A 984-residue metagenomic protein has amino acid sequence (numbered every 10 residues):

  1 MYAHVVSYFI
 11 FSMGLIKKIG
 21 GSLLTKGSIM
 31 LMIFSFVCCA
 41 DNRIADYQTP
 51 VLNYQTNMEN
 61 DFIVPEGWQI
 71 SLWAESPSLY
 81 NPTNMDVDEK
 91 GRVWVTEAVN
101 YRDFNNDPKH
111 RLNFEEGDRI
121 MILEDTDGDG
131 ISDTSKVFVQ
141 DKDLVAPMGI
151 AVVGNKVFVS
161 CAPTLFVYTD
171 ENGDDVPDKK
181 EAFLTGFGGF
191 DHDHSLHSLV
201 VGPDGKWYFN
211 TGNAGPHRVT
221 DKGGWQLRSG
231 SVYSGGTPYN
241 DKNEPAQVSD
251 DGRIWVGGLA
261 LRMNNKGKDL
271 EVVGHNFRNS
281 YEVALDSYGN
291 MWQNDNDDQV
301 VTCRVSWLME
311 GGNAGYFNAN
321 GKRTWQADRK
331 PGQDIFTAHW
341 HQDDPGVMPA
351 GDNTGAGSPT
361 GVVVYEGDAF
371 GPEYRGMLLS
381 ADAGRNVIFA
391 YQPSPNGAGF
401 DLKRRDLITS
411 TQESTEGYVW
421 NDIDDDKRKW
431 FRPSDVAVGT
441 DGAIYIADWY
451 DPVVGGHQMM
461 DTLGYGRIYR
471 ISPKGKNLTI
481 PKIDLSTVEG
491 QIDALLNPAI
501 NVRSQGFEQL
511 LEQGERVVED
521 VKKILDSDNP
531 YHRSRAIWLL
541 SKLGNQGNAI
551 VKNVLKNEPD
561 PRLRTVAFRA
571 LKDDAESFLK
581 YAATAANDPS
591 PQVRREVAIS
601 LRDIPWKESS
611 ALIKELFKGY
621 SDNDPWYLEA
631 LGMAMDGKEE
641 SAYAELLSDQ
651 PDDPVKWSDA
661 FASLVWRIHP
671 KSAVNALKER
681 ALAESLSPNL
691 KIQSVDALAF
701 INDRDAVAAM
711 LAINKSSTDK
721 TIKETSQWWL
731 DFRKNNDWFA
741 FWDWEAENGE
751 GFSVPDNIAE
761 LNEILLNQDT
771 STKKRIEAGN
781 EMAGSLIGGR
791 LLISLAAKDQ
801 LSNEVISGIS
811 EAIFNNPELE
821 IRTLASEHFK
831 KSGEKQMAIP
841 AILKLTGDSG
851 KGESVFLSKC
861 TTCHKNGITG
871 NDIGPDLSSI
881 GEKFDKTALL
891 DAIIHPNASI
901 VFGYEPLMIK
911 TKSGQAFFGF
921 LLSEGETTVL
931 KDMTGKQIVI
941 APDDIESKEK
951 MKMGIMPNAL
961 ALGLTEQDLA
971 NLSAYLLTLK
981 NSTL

Functional and structural regions predicted by a protein language model:
M1-G21: N-terminal secretory signal peptides that target proteins for export/translocation
K26-S35: Bacterial N-terminal signal peptides
C39-G490, Q505, Q509-E512, I868 (+5 more regions): Beta-propeller domains with acidic blade repeats across secreted/periplasmic ectodomains and cytosolic WD/CNH propellers
W73, N155-K156, T164, A536 (+9 more regions): C-terminal capping alpha-helices of c-type cytochrome domains
F389-Y391, R503, V707, S923-K931: Beta-strand-rich binding/interaction modules
G464, I471-V855, I873, I880 (+2 more regions): Long, ordered, helix-rich scaffold segments
R467, L539, S854-I868, P875-H895 (+5 more regions): C-type cytochrome heme c attachment motif
T823-A841, L890-T911: Small beta-barrel nucleic-acid-binding modules, principally OB-folds
